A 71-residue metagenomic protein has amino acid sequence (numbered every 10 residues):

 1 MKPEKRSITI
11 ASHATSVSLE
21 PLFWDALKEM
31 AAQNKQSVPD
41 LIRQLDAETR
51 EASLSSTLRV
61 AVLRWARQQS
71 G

Functional and structural regions predicted by a protein language model:
M1-K2, P39, S55, V60: General helical secondary-structure elements
M1-S18: Short Lys/Arg-rich basic patches
K5-R6, K28, R43, R59 (+1 more regions): Basic side chains
T9-I10, A32, L63, Q68: General helical structural elements
S16, V38, E51-S55: Alpha-helix N-cap/helix-initiation sites
V17-P21, A32, A52: Short, well-ordered coil↔helix boundary/capping segments
L22-D40, Q44-A47: Surface-exposed, Lys/Arg-rich phosphate-binding patches that contact polyanionic backbones
A47-G71: C-terminal structural segments of small proteins and small subunits
